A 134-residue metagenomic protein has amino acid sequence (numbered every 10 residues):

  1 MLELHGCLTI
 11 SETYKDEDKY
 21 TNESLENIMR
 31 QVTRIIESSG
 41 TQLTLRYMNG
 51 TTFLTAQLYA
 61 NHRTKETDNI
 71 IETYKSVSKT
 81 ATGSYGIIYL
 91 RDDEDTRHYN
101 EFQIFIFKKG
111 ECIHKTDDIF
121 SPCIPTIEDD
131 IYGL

Functional and structural regions predicted by a protein language model:
M1-M29: Short, extreme N-terminal segment that most often corresponds to the first beta-strand
C7, Q57, Y89: Residues in well-ordered beta-strands of folded domains
T13-K15, R63, D95, C112: Generic "edge-of-domain/loop-turn" microfeature
L25, T73-Y85, P122-L134: Ampiphathic alpha-helical segments that act as solvent-exposed interaction surfaces
R30-K75, K79-A81: Short, intrinsically disordered low-complexity segments
S38, Y85-L90, D118-P122: Short C-terminal domain-edge/linker segments immediately following a structured domain
N61-F107: Amphipathic protein-protein interaction modules
T96-L134: Acidic, proline/glycine-rich low-complexity IDRs
